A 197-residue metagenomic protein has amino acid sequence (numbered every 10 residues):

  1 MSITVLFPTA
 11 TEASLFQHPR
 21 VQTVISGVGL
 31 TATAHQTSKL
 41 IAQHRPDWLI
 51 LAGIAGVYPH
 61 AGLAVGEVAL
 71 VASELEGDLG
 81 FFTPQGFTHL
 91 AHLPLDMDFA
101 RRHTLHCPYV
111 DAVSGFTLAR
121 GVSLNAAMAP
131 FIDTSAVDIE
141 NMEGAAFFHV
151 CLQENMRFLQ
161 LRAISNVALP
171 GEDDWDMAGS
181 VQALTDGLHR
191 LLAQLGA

Functional and structural regions predicted by a protein language model:
M1-T4: Extreme N-terminal starter segment of soluble prokaryotic enzymes
L6-A10: Structural motif
T11-G196: Glycine-rich phosphate- or other oxyanion-binding loops that anchor nucleotides, phosphorylated ligands
